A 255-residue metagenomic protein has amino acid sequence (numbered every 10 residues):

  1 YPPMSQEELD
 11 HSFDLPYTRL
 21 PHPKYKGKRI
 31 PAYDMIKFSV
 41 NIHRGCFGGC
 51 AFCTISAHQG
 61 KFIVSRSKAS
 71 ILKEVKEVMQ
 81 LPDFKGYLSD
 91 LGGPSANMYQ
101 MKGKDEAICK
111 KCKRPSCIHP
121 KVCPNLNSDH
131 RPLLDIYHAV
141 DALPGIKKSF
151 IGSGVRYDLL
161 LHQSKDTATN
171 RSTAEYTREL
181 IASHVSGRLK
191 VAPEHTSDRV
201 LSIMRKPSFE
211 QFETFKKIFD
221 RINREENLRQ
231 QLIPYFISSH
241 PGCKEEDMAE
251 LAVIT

Functional and structural regions predicted by a protein language model:
Y1-I36: Flexible, acidic/Gly-rich N-terminal and inter-domain linker regions that tether and position cofactor-handling modules
S5-L9, L20-P23, C50-F52, K61 (+3 more regions): Short helix/loop capping segments that flank catalytic or ligand/cofactor-binding pockets
L20, T54-A57, D220-N223: Structural motif corresponding to the C-terminal cap of alpha-helices
K26-T54, L72, K85-Y87: N-terminal pre-triad scaffold of radical SAM enzymes
C53-S70: Iron-sulfur (Fe-S) cluster-binding segments and ferredoxin-like electron-carrier domains, especially [2Fe-2S]
K76-P241: Conserved SAM/AdoMet-binding glycine-rich loop
H240-T255: Catalytic cores of alpha/beta
